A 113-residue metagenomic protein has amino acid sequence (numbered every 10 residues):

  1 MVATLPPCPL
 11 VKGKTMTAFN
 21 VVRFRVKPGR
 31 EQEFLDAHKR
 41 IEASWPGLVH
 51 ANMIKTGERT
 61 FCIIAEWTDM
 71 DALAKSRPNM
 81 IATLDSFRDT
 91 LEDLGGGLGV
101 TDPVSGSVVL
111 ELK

Functional and structural regions predicted by a protein language model:
M1-T15: Short, Lys/Arg-enriched N-terminal segments with co-localized hydrophobic residues within the first ~10-30 amino acids
T17-F24, C62: Active-site-flanking beta-strand signature of metal-NTP-handling nucleotidyl enzymes and homologous cyclase-like
F24-F34: Short, surface-exposed ligand-recognition loops at beta-strand->loop->(often short) alpha-helix junctions that present
V26-P28, D69, L110: Non-catalytic surface loops within mature trypsin-like serine protease
K39-M53, E66-D102: An amphipathic, aromatic/His-enriched active-site/gating alpha helix that lines ligand/cofactor pockets
T60, M70, L112: Flexible, glycine-rich phosphate/dinucleotide-binding loops and adjacent beta-alpha linkers at cofactor/substrate
V104-K113: Short, low-order "capping/linker" segments at domain edges
